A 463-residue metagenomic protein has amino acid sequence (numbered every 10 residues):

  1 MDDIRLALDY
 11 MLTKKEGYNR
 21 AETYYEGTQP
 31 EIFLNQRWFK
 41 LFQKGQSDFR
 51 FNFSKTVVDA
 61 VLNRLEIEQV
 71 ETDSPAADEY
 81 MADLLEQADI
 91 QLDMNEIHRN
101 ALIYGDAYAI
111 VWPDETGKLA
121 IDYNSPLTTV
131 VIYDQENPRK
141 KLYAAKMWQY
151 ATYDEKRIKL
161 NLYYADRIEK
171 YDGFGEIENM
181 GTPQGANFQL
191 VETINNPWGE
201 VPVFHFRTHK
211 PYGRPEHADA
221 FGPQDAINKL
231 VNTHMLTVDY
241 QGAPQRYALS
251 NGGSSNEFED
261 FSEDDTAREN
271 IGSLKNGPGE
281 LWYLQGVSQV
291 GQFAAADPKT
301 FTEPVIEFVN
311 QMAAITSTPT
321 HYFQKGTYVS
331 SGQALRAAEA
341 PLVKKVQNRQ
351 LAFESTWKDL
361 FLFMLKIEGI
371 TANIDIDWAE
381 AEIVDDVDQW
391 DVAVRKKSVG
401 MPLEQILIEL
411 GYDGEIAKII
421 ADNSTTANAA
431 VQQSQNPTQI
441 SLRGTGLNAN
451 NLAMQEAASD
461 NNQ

Functional and structural regions predicted by a protein language model:
M1-P126, M454, A458-Q463: Extended, helix-rich architectural segments
F42-G45, A60-E68, L84, A88 (+6 more regions): Generic structural signal for hydrophobic core residues of well-folded globular domains
S74, Q87-Q91, H217-Q224, N228 (+3 more regions): Generic detection of long, well-ordered alpha-helical segments
Q91-H98, I110, A294-V384, K396 (+1 more regions): C-terminal amphipathic alpha-helical
Y108-R214: Extended, regular secondary-structure scaffolds
A109, I227, I406: A residue-level signal for conserved active-site and pocket-lining positions in enzyme catalytic cores
Q184-A337, I376-A381, V387, A427: Extended, charged amphipathic alpha-helical segments
W390-Q463: Activation/maturation switch segments at domain boundaries
